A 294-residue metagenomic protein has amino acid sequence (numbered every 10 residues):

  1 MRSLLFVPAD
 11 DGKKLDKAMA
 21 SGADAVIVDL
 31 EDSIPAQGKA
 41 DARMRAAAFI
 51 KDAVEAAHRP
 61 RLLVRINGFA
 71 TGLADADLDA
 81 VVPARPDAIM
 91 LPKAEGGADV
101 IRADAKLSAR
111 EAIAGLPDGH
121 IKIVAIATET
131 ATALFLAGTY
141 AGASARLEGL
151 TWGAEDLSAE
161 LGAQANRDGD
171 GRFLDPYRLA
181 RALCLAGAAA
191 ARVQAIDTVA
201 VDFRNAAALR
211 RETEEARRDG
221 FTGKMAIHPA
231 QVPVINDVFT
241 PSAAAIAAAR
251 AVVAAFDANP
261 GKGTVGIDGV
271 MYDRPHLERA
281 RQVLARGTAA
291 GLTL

Functional and structural regions predicted by a protein language model:
M1-L294: Expand to "…catalyze enediolate/carbanion chemistry for C-C bond making/breaking, isomerization, decarboxylation
